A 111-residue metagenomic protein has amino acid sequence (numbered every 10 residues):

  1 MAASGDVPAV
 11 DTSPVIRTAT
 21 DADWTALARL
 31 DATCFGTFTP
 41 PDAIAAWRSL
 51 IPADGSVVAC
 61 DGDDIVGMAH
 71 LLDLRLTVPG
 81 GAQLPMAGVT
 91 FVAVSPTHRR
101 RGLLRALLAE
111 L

Functional and structural regions predicted by a protein language model:
A2-D73, P79-G88: Short amphipathic alpha-helix that is part of the acyltransferase structural core
C60-I65, V94-R100: Short, solvent-exposed loop/edge-beta patches enriched in aromatic
L74-G80, V94-R99: Residue-level signal for functionally critical sites in structured catalytic/ligand-binding pockets
F91-V94, R100-L111: Conserved acetyl-CoA-binding loop-helix of GNAT-fold acetyltransferases
